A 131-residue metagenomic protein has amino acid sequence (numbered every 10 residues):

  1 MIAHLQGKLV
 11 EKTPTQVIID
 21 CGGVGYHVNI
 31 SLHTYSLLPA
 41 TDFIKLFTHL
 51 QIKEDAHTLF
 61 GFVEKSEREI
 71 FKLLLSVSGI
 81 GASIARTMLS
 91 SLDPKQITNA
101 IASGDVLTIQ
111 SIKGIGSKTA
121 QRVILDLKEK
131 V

Functional and structural regions predicted by a protein language model:
M1-S76: Structure-specific DNA junction-binding interface
H57-F62, A82-I101, R122-V131: Amphipathic, charged-and-aliphatic alpha-helical interface segments that function as noncatalytic docking
S103-L107: Short conserved motifs of the RecA-like P-loop NTPase core
Q110-K113, V123: Glycine- and Gly-Pro-enriched alpha-helical subdomains that act as flexible, kink-prone "lid/hinge" or packing modules
G114-I115, E129: Short acidic/polar capping segments at secondary-structure boundaries
S117-Q121: Short, amphipathic alpha-helical segments
